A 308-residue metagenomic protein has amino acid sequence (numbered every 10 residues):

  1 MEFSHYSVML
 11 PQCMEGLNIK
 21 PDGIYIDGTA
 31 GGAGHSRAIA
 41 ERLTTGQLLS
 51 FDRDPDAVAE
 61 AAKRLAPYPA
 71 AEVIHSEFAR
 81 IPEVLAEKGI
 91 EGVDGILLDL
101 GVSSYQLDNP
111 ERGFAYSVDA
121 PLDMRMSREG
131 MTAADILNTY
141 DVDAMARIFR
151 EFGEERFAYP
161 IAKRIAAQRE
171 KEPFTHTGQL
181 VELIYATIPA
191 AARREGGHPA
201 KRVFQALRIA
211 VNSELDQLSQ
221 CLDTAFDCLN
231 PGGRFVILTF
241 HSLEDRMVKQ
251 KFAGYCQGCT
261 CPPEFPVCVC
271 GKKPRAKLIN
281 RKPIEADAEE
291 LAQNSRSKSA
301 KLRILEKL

Functional and structural regions predicted by a protein language model:
M1-L308: S-adenosyl-L-methionine-dependent methyltransferase catalytic core, i.e., the SAM/SAH-binding region
